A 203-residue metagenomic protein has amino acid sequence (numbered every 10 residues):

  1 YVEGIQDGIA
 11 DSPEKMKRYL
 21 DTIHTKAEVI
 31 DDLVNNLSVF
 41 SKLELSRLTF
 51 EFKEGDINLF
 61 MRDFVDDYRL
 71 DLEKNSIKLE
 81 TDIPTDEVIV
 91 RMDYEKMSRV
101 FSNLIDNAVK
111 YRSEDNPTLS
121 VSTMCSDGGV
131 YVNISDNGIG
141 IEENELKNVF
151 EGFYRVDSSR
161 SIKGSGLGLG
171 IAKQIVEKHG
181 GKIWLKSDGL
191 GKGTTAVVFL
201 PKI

Functional and structural regions predicted by a protein language model:
T25-I30: Short alpha-helical segment of the dimerization/phosphotransfer core of two-component systems
L45-F50, I89-M92: Conserved micro-motifs of the catalytic ATP-binding
E51-E54, E73, K78-V88: Conserved catalytic submotifs in the C-terminal HATPase_c
A108-V109: Short helix-loop "hinge" at the ATP-lid/N-box region of the Bergerat-fold HATPase_c
I141-F153: Short conserved segment of the HATPase_c
G168, A172: Short alpha-helical Gxxx[C/S/T] motif in the catalytic ATP-binding
G181-K182: Conserved glycine-rich
